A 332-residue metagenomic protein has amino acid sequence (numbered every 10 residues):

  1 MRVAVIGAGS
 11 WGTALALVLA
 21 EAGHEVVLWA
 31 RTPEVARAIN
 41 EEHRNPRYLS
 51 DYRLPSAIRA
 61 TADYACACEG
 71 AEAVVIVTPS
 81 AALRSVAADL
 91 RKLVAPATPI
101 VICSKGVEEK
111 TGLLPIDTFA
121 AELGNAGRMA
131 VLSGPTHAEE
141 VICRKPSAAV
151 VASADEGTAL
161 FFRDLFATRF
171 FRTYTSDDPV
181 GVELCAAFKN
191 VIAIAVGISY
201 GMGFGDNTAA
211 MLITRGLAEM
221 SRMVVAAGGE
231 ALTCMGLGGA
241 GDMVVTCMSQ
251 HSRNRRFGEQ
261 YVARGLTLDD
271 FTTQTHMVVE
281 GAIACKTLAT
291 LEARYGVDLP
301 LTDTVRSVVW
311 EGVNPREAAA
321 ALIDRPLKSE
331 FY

Functional and structural regions predicted by a protein language model:
M1-Y52, R59-A62, D89: NAD(P)+-binding Rossmann beta1-loop-alpha1 motif at the extreme N-terminus of oxidoreductases
V5, L28, I100-I102, V131 (+1 more regions): Structural beta-sheet core signal
I6, A14, E34, A62 (+17 more regions): Conserved active-site and cofactor/substrate-binding residues in soluble primary-metabolism enzymes
L54, A60-P146, F162-D164: Rossmann-like NAD(P)(H) cofactor-binding subdomain of soluble oxidoreductases
A82, L93, T118, E122-R128 (+1 more regions): Internal alpha-helical scaffold of NAD(P)-dependent oxidoreductase catalytic cores
K189, A193-Y200, V225-M235, G239-Y332: NAD(P)-dependent Rossmann-like dehydrogenase/reductase catalytic/cofactor-binding core
